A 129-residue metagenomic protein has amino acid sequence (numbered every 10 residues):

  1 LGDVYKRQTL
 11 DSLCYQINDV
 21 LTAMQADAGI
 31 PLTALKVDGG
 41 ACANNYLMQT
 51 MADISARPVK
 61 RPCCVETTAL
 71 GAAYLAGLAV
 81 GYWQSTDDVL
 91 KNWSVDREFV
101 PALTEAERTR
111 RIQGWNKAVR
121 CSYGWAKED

Functional and structural regions predicted by a protein language model:
D3-D129: Glycine/Thr-rich phosphate-binding loops that ligate phosphate moieties of nucleotide and other phosphorylated ligands
